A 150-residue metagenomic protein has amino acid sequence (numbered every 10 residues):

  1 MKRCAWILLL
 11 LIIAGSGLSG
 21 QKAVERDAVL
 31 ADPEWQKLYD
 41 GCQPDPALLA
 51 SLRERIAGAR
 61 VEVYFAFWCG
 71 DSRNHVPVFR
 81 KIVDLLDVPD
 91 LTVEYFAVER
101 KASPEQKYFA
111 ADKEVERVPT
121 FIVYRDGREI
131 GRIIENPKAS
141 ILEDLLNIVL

Functional and structural regions predicted by a protein language model:
C4-A14: Sec-dependent N-terminal signal peptides
S19-I56: N-terminal leader/targeting and pre-domain segments
E54-L85: Local sequence-structure signature of Cys/Sec-based thiol-disulfide redox active-site neighborhoods
V63-Y64, D90-E105: Thiol-based oxidoreductase modules, predominantly thioredoxin-like and allied folds used for disulfide exchange
K101-V115: Short Fe-S-cluster ligation motifs
R117, I122-L150: Non-catalytic, surface beta->alpha helical segment in thiol-disulfide oxidoreductase systems
